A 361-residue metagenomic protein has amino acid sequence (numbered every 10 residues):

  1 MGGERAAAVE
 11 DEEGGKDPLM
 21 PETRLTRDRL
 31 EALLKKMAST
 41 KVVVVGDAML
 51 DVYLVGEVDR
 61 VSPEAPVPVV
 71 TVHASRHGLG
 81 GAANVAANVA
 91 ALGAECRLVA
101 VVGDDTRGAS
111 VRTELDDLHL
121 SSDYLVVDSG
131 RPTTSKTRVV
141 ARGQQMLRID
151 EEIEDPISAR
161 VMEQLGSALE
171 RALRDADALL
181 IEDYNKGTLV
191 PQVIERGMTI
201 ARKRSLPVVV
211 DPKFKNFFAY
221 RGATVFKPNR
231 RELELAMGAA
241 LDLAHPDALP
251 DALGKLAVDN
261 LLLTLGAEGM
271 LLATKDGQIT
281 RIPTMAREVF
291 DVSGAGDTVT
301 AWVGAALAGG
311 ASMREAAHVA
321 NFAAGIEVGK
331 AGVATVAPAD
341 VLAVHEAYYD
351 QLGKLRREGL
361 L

Functional and structural regions predicted by a protein language model:
M20-D59: Positively charged, low-complexity intrinsically disordered leader regions
P21-E31, P63-S135, V344-E346: Substrate-binding N-lobe of the ribokinase-like
M37, L173-R174, F217-R221: A short, aliphatic-rich alpha-helical micro-motif
A48, Y184, T298: Active-site metal-binding loops of divalent metal-dependent hydrolases
L125-R131, R138-L173: Conserved phosphate-binding/catalytic loop of the ribokinase/pfkB sugar-kinase fold
A176-T188: Short acidic, glycine-rich surface-loop motifs adjacent to enzyme active sites
K186-I279: Conserved phosphate/ATP/ADP-binding segment of small-molecule kinases
L256-N260, M285-Q351: Conserved post-catalytic alpha-helical subdomain immediately downstream of the catalytic base and nucleotide-binding
